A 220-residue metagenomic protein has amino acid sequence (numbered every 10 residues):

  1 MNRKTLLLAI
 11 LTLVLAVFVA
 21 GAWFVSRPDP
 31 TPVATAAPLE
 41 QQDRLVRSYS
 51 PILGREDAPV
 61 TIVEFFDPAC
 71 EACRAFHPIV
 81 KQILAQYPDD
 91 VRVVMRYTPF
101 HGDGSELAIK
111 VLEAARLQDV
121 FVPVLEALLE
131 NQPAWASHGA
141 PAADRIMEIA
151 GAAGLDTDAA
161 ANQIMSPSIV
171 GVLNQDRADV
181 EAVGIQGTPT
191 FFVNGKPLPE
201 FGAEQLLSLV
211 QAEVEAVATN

Functional and structural regions predicted by a protein language model:
M1-V25, E148-N220: C-terminal cap of thioredoxin/glutaredoxin-like
R27-E40: Ser/Thr/Pro/Gly-rich low-complexity linker/stalk segments immediately outside membranes or between
Q42-V60, A85: A short beta-strand-turn-helix
R44-L45, A75, V172: Short secondary-structure boundary/capping elements
I52-L53, W135, L198: Short clusters of hydrophobic/aromatic residues that line enzyme substrate/ligand-binding pockets
R55, E64, E200: Conserved strand-loop elements at the edges of beta-sheets that form or border functional pockets
A58, V63-A69, R74-G151, E181-Q186 (+1 more regions): Structural alpha/beta surface segment adjacent to cysteine/selenocysteine redox centers across thiol/disulfide enzymes
